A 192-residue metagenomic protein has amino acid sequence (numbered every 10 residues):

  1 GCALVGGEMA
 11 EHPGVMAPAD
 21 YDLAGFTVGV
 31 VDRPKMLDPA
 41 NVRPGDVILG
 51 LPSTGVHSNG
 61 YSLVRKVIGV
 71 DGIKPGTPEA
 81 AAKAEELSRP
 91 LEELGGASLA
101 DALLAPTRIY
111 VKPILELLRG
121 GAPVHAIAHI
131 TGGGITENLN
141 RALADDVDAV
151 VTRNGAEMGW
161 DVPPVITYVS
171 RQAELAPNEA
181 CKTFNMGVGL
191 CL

Functional and structural regions predicted by a protein language model:
G1, M16-L23, K74-L104, R108-C191: Glycine-/charge-enriched secondary-structure boundary and capping motifs
G1-S62: Glycine-rich anion-binding loops of enzyme active sites
K35-G95, L99-A100, T136: Short, acidic (Asp/Glu-rich) active-site segment that either coordinates a divalent metal cofactor
D46-L49, V188-L192: Structural signature of the urease/amidohydrolase superfamily beta/alpha-barrel
